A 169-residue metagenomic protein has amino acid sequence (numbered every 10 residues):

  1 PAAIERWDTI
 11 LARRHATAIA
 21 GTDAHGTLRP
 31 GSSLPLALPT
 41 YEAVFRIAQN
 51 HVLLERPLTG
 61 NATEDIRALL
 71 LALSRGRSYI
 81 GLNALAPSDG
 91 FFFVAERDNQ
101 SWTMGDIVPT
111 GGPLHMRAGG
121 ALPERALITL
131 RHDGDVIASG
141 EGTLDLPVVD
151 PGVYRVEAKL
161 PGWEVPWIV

Functional and structural regions predicted by a protein language model:
A2-T17: Histidine/acidic residue-rich metal-binding segments in metalloenzymes
R13-A18, T22-V169: C-terminal functional module detector
